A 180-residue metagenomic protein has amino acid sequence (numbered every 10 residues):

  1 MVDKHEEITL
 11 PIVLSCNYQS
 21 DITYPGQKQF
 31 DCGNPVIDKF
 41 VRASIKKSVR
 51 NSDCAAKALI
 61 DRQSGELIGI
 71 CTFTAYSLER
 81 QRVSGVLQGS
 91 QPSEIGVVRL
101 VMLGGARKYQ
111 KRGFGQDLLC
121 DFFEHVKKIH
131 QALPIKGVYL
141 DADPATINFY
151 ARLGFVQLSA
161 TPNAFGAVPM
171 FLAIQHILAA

Functional and structural regions predicted by a protein language model:
M1-R112, D117-Y139, D143, I147-A180: Non-catalytic substrate-recognition and accessory regions of acyl/acetyltransferase enzymes
